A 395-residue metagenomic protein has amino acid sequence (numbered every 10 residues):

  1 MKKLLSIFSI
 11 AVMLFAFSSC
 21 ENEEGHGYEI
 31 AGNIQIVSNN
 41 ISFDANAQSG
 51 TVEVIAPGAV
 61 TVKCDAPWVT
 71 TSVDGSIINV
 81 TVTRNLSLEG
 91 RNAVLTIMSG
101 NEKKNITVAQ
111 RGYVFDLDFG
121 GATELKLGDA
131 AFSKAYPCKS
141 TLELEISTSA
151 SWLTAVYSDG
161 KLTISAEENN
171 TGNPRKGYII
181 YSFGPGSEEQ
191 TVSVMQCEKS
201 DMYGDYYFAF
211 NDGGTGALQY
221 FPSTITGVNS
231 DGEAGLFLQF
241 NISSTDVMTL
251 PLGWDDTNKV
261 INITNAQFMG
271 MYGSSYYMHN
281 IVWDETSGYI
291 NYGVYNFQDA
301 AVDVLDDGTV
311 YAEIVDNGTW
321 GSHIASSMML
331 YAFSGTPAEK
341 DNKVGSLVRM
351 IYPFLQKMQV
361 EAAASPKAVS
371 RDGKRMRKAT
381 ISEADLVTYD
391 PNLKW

Functional and structural regions predicted by a protein language model:
M1-L5, N22: Positively charged n-region of N-terminal signal peptides that target proteins for export
V12-S42, G100-T107, R111, T191 (+3 more regions): Bacterial Sec-dependent N-terminal signal peptides
N22-T51, D116-A135: Beta-sheet-dominated interaction scaffolds and their linkers
I36, N40, S49-T81, S133 (+1 more regions): Surface-exposed binding patches on compact interaction domains or structured appendages
L88-N101, G172-P185: A short beta-strand micro-motif common to beta-rich folds, especially ectodomain repeats
G121, E198-S223, L238-N241: Tryptophan-anchored aromatic micro-motifs
G216-Y276: Central antiparallel beta-sheet cores of small beta-barrel/beta-sandwich binding domains
D256-W395: Beta-sheet ligand-binding and adhesion/scaffold domains
